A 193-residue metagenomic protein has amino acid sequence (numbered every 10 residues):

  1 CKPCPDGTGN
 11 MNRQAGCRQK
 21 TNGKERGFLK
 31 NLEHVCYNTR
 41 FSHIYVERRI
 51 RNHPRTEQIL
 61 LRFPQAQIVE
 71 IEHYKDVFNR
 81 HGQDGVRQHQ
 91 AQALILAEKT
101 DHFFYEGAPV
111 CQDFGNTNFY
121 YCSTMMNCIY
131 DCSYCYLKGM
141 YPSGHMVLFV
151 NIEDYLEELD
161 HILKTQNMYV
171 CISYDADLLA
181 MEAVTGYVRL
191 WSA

Functional and structural regions predicted by a protein language model:
C4-G7, C17, G27-N118: Flexible, acidic/Gly-rich N-terminal and inter-domain linker regions that tether and position cofactor-handling modules
K20-T21: Polybasic, lysine-rich low-complexity intrinsically disordered segments
Y45, I68-E70, Y121, S133 (+1 more regions): A structural signal for short, well-ordered beta-strand segments and their strand-loop junctions that often border
R48-I50, T124-M126, Y174-A176: Short, flexible loop/turn elements at secondary-structure junctions
I95-A97, D101-D113, L137-A193: Conserved Radical SAM active-site core
S123-M140: Local cysteine-cluster metal-coordination motifs and their immediate loop/turn environment, predominantly Fe-S cluster
